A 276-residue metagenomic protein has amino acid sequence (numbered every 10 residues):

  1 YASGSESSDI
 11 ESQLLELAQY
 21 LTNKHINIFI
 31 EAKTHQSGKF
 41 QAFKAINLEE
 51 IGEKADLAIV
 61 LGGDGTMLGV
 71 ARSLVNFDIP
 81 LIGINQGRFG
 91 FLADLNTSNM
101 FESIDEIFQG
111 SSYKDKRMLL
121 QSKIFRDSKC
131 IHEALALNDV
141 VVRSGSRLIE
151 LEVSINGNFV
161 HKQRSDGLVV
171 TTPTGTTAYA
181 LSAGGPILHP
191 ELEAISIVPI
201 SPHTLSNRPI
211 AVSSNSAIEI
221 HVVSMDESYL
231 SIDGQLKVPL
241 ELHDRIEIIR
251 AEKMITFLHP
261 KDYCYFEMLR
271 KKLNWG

Functional and structural regions predicted by a protein language model:
Y1-L57, G69, S98-Y113, I124-E133: ATP/NTP phosphate-donor binding region
S5-E6, D64-T66, G87-F89, T174-T176: Short glycine-rich anion-binding loops that position phosphate/pyrophosphate groups of nucleotides and phosphorylated
I10, G65-V70, T176-S182: Short glycine/serine/threonine-rich phosphate/pyrophosphate-binding segments that cradle anionic phosphate groups
A58-I59, L168: Receiver (REC) domain switch-region micro-motif
F77-L95: Short, acidic/small-residue loops that bind anionic groups at enzyme active sites
F89-D166: Catalytic core of DAGKc-family lipid kinases
V142, I155-F159, L205-G276: ATP/nucleoside-binding phosphotransfer catalytic cores, i.e., glycine-rich phosphate-binding loops
H161-S206: Gly/Ser/Thr-rich active-site loops/lids in small-molecule metabolic enzymes that frequently grip phosphoryl groups
